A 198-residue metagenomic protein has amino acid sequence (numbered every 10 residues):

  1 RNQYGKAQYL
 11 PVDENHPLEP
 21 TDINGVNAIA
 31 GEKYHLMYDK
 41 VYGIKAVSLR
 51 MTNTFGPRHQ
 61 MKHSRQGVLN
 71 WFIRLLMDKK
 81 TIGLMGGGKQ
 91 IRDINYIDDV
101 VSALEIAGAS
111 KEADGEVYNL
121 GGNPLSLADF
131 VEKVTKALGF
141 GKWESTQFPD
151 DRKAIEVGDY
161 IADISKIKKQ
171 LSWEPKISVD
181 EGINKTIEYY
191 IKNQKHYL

Functional and structural regions predicted by a protein language model:
N2-S48, F55, Q60, S64: Catalytic helix-loop patch of NAD(P)-dependent Rossmann-fold dehydrogenases
N15-E19, A46-M61, W71-N95, N119-G121: A conserved pocket-lining segment of Rossmann-fold NAD(P)-dependent short-chain dehydrogenase/reductase
L18, V68-W71, K166, Y197-L198: Short, structured secondary-structure boundary patches
I29-L36, L69-I73, V101-S102, A128: Conserved active-site helix of classical SDR/Rossmann-fold NAD(P)-dependent CH-OH oxidoreductases
H63-G67, L125: Conserved catalytic/ATP-binding subdomain
L76-L198: C-terminal substrate-binding subdomain of Rossmann-fold SDR/epimerase-dehydratase oxidoreductases
